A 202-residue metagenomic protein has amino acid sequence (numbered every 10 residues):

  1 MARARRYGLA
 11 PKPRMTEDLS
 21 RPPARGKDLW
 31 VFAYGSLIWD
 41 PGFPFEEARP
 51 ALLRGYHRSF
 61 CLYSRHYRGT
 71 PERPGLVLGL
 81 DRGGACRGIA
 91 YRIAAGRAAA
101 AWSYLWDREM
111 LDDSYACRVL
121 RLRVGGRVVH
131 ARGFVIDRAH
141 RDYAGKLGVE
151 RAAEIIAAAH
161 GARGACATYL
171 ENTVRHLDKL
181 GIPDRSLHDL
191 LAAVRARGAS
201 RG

Functional and structural regions predicted by a protein language model:
A2-R6: Extreme N-terminal basic, low-complexity initiation segments that serve as generic localization/processing leaders
Y7-G202: A glycine-rich, hydrophobic/aromatic-adjacent loop/helix-cap motif
